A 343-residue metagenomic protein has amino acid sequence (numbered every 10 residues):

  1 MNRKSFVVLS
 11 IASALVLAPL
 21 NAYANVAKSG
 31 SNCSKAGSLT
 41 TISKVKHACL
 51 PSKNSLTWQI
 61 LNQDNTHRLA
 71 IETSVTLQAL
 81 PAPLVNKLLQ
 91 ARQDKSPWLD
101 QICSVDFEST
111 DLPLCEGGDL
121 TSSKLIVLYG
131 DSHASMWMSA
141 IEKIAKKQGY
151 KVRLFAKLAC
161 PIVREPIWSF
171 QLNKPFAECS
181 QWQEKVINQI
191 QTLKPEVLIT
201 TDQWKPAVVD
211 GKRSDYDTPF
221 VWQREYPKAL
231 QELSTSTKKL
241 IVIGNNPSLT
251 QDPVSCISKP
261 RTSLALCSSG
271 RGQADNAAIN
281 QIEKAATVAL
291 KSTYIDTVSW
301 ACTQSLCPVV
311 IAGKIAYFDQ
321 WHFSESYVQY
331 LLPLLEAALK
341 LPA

Functional and structural regions predicted by a protein language model:
M1-S10: Bacterial N-terminal signal peptides that target proteins for export
L9, S13-T40: Extracellular/surface-exposed low-complexity repeats and stalk/linker segments enriched in Gly/Pro and small polar
L15-A24, L61-A343: Extracellular/periplasmic envelope-modification machinery, especially enzymes that add or remove acyl/ester groups on
G30, G37, K44, V197 (+1 more regions): Detector for glycine-centered tight turns/loop "hinges" at secondary-structure junctions
S43-P51: Extracellular disulfide-bonded cysteine-rich modules/repeats
K53-S55: Acidic glycine-/aspartate-rich tracts in secreted/extracellular proteins
